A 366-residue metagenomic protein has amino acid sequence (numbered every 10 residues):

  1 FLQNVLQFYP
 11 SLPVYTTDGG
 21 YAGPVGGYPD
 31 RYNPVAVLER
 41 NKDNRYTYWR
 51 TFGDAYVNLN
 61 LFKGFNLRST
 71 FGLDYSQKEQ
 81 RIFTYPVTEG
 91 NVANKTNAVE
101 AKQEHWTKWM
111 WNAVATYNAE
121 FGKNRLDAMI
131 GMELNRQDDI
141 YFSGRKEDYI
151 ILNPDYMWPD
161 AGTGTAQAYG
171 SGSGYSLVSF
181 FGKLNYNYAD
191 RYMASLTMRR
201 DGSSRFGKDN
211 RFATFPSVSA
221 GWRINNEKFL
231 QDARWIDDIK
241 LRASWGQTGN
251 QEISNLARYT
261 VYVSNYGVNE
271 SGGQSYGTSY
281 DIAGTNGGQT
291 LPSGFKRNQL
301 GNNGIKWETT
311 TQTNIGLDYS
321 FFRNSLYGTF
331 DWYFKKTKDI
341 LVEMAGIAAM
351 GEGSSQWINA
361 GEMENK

Functional and structural regions predicted by a protein language model:
F1-Q3, G23-T84, A93-K366: Extracellular/periplasmic, surface-exposed regions of secreted and cell-surface proteins
F1-Y15: Low-complexity intrinsically disordered tracts that form flexible linkers/tails across taxa
D18-A22: Detector for glycine-centered tight turns/loop "hinges" at secondary-structure junctions
